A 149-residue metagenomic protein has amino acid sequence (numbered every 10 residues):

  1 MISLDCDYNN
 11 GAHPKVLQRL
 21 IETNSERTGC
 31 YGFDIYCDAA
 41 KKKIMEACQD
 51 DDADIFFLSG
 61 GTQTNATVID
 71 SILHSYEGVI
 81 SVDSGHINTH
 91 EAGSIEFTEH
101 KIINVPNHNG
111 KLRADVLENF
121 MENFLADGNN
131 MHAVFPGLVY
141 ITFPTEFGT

Functional and structural regions predicted by a protein language model:
S3-C6, I55-S59, S81-V82, I141 (+1 more regions): General beta-strand structural signal in soluble alpha/beta enzymes
Y8-G11: Short polar catalytic/cofactor-binding loops
H13-G61, D83-N88, S94: Conserved N-terminal alpha-helix of the aminotransferase class I/II PLP-enzyme fold
A47-D50, I72, S94-F97, N129-V134: Solvent-exposed alpha-helices and their adjacent loops that cap or buttress functional pockets in soluble metabolic
D54-L73, I103-G110: Conserved core of the PLP fold type I
S71-T89: Conserved PLP-anchoring active-site segment centered on the Schiff-base-forming lysine
E99-T149: PLP-dependent aminotransferase-class I/II
